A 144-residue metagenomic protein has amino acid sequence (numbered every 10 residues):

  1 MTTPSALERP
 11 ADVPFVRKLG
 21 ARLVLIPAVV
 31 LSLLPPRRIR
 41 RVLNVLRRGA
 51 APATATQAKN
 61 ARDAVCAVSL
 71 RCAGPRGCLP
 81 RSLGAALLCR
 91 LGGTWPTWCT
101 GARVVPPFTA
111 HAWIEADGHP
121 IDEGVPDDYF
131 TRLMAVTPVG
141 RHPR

Functional and structural regions predicted by a protein language model:
M1-R144: Helix-boundary/low-complexity linker signature
